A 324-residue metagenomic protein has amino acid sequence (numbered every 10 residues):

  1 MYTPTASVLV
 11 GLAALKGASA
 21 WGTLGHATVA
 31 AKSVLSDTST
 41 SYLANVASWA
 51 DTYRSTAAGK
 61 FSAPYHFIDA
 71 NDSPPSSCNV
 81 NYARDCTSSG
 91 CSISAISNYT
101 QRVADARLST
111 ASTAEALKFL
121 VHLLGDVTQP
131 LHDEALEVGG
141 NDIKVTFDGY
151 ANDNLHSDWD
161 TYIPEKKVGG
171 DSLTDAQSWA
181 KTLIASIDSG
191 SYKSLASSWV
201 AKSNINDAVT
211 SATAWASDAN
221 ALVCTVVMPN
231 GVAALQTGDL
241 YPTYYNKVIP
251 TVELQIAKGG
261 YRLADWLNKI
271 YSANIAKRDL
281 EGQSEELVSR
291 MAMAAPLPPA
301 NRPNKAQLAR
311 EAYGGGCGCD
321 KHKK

Functional and structural regions predicted by a protein language model:
M1-A20, K324: Fungal secretory targeting signals
K16-V121, P130-D239, T243, V248-A257 (+1 more regions): N-terminal, motif-rich segments that launch catalysis or mediate targeting to/interaction with membranes, typified by
D126: Glycine-rich, acidic and aromatic/proline-enriched surface loops and short helix-turn segments that act as binding
